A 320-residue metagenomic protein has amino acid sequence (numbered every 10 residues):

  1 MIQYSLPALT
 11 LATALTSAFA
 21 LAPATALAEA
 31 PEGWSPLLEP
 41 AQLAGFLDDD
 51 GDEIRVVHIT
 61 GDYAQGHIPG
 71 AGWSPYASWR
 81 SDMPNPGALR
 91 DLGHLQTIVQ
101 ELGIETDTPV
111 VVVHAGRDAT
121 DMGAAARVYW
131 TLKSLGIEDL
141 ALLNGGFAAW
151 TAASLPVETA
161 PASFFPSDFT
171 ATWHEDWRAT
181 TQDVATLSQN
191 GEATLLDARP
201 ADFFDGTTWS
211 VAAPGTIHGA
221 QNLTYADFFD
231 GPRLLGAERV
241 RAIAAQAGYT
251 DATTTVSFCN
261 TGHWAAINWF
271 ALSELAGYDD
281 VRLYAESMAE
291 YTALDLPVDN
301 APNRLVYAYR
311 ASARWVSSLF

Functional and structural regions predicted by a protein language model:
M1-L6: Positively charged n-region of N-terminal signal peptides that target proteins for export
A8-A22: Bacterial N-terminal signal peptides
A26-F320: Cytosolic catalytic domains that perform sulfur/thiol-centered chemistry
